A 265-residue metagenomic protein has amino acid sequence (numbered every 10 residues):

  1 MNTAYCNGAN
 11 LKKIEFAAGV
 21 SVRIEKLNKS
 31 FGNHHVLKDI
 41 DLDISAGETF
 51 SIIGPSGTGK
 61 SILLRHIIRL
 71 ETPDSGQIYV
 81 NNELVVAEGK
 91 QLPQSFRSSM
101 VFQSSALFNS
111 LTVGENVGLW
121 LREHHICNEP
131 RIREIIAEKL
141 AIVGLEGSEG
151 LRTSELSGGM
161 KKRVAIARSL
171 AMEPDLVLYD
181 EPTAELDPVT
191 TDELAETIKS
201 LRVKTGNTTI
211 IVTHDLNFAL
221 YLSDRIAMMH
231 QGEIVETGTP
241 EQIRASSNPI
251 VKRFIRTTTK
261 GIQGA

Functional and structural regions predicted by a protein language model:
I68: Helix-to-loop junction immediately C-terminal to a conserved catalytic motif
V85-S99, E123, I243-S246: ABC ATPase NBD coupling module
E129-S148: Conserved ABC ATPase "signature" region
R152-L156, M160: Conserved ABC ATPase signature
E173: Conserved catalytic motifs of ABC-family nucleotide-binding domains
V177-D180: Catalytic Walker B motif of ABC-type/P-loop ATPase nucleotide-binding domains
